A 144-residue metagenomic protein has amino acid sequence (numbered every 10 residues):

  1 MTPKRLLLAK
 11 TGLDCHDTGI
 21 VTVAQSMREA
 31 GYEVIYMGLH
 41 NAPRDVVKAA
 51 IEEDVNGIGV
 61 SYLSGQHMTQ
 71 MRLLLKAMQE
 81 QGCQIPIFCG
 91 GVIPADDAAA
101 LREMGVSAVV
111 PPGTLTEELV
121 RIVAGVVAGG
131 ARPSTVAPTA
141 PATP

Functional and structural regions predicted by a protein language model:
T2-R5: Phosphate-coordination loops involved in phosphoryl transfer and adenosine-cofactor binding
L7-A9: Short hydrophobic segments within beta-strands
I20-A124: Cofactor-cradling patches in redox/metallo enzymes
G125-A137: The C-terminal output helix
P138-P144: Long, low-complexity, intrinsically disordered segments
